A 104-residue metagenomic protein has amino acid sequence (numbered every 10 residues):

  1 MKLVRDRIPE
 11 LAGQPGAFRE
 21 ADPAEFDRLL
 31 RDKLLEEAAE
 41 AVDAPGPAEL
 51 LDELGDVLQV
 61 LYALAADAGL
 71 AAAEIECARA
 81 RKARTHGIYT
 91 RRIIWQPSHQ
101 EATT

Functional and structural regions predicted by a protein language model:
M1-T104: Flexible "arm" and connector segments at domain edges
